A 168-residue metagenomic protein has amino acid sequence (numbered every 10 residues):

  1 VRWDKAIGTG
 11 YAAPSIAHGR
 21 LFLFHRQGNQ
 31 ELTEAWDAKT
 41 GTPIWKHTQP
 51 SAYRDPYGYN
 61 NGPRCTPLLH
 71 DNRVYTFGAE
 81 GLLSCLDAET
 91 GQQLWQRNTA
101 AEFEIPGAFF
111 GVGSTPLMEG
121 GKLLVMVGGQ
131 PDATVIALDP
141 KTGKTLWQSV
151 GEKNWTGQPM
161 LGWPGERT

Functional and structural regions predicted by a protein language model:
V1-T168: Noncatalytic, solvent-exposed loop/strand surfaces of beta-propeller-type extracellular/periplasmic domains
